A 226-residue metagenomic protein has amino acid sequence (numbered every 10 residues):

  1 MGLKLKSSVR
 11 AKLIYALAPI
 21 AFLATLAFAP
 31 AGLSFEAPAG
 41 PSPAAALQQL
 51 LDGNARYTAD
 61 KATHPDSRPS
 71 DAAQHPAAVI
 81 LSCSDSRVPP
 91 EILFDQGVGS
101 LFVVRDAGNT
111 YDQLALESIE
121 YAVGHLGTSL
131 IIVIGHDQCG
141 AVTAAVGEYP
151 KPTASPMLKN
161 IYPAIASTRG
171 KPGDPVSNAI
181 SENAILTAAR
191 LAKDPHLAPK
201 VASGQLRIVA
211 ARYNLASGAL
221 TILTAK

Functional and structural regions predicted by a protein language model:
M1-A11: N-terminal secretory signal peptides that target proteins for export/translocation
A16-A29: Bacterial N-terminal signal peptides
P30-Q74, V98-G99, G108-L126, T143-K226: Divalent-metal-activated hydrolytic enzyme cores
S82-R87, A107-T110, H136: Short glycine-enriched loops at secondary-structure junctions
P89-F94, A115: Short, glycine/acidic-enriched capping/hinge loops at junctions between secondary-structure elements
F94-V103: Short helix-loop-beta junction
S129: Short acidic/polar active-site loop segments enriched in Thr and Asp
V133: Conserved functional hotspot residues or short segments at active or partner-binding sites across diverse domains
